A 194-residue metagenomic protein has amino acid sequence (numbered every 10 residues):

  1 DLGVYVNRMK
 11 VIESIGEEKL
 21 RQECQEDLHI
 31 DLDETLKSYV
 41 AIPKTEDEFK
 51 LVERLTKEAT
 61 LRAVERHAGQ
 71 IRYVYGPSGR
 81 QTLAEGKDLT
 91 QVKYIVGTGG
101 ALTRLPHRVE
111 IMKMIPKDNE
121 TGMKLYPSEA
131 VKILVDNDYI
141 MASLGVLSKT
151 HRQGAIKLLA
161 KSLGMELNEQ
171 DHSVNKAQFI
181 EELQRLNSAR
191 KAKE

Functional and structural regions predicted by a protein language model:
D1-E194: Helical "lid/coupling" subdomains associated with nucleotide-phosphate turnover
